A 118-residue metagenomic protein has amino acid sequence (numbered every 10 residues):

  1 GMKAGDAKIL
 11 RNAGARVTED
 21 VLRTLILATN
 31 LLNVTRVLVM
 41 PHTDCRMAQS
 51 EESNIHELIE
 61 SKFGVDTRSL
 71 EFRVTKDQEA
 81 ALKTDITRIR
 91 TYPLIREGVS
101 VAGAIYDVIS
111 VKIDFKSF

Functional and structural regions predicted by a protein language model:
G1-T18: Short, conserved "active-site rim" segments that organize catalytic pockets and cofactor/ligand binding
D6-K8, R36-L38, A102-G103: Structural motif
L10, V39, V111: Divalent metal-coordination and catalytic microenvironments
N12, H42, Y106: Cofactor-binding loop segments of dinucleotide-utilizing enzymes, especially the Rossmann-like FAD- and NAD(P)+-binding
A15-D20, L27, L31-L32, M47-F118: Divalent-metal-activated hydrolytic enzyme cores
L32-H42: Ordered, amphipathic secondary-structure segments that act as subunit-interaction surfaces in large macromolecular
